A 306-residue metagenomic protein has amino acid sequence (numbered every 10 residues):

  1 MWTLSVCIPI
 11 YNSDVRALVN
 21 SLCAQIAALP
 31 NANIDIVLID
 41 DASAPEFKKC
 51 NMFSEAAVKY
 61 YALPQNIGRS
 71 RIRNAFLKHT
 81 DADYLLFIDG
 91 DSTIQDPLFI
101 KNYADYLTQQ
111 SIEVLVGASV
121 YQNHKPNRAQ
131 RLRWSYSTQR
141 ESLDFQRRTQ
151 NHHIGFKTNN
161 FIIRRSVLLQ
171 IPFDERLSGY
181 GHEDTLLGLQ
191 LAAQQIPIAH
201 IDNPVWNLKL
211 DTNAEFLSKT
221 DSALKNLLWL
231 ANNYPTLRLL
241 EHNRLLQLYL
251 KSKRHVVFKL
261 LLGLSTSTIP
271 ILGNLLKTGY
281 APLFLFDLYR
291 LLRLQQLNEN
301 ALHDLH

Functional and structural regions predicted by a protein language model:
M1-A24: N-proximal low-complexity "stem/linker" segments adjacent to membrane-targeting elements
L38-K49, S92-T93: A conserved acidic beta->alpha catalytic loop
L63-T80: Glycine-rich, basic loop-to-helix element that forms the pyrophosphate-binding segment of sugar-nucleotide handling
L85: Short aromatic/hydrophobic "clamp" motif used to bind/position activated sugar donors
T93, P97-Q130: Conserved donor NDP-sugar-binding/catalytic core segment of glycosyltransferases
W134-H153: Short, flexible, basic/aromatic active-site loop/helix in glycosyltransferases
G179-L187: Acidic donor-binding loop at a coil-to-helix junction in glycosyltransferase catalytic cores that engages
S222, L240-H306: Non-catalytic, C-terminal membrane-associated alpha-helical segments of glycosyltransferases
